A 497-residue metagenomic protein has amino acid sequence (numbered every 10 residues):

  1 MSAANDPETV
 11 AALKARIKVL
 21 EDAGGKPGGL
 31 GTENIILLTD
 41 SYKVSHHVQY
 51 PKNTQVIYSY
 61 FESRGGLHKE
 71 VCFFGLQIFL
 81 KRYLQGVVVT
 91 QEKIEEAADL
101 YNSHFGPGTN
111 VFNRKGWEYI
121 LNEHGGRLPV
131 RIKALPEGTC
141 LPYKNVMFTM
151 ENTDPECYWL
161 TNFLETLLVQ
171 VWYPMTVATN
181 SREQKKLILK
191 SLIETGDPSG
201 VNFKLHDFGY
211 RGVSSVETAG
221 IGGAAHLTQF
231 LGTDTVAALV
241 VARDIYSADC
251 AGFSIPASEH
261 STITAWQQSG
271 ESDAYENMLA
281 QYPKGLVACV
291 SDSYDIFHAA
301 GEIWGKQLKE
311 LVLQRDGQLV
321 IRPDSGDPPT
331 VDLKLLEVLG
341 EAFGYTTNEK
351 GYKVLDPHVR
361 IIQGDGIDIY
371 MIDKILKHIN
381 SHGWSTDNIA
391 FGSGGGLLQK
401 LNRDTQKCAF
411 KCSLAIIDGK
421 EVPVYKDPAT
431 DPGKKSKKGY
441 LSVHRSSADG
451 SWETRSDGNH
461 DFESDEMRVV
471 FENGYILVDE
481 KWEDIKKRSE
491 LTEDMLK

Functional and structural regions predicted by a protein language model:
D22-G28: Intrinsic-disorder/low-complexity linker and hinge segments
G28-Q55, Y60-H68, E118-P129, G138-P142 (+2 more regions): Buried, small/hydrophobic-residue-enriched core segments of structured protein domains
G29-G86, T228-L231, T235-V236, V241 (+7 more regions): Gly/Ser/Thr/Ala-enriched C-terminal appendages of enzymes
Y58-E123: N-terminal, Lys/Arg-enriched amphipathic/low-complexity engagement segments that precede the first folded domain
A134-P136: Outer-membrane beta-barrel transmembrane strands
